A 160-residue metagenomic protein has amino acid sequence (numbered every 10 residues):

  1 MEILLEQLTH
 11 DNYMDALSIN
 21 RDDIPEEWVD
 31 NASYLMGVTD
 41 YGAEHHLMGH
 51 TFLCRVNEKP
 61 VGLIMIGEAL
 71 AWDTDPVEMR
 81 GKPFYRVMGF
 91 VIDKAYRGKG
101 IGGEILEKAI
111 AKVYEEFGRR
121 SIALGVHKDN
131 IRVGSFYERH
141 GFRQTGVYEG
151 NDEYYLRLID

Functional and structural regions predicted by a protein language model:
E2-I3, Q7-A95, K112, E116 (+1 more regions): Acetyl-CoA-dependent GNAT
L5, G98, V126: Conserved SAM-binding loop
D11, D15, E104-I105, R132: Charged catalytic carboxylate motif
M48-C54, I110-V113, V133-Y137, Y154-R157: A general structural signal for short secondary-structure boundary/capping elements
G81-F84, R119-G134, E138-D160: C-terminal "cap" of GNAT-fold acetyltransferases
I92, G98-A111, S135, R139: Conserved acetyl-CoA-binding loop-helix of GNAT-fold acetyltransferases
K99, E116-R120: Short coil/turn segments at alpha/beta junctions that flank glycine-rich nucleotide-binding fingerprints
